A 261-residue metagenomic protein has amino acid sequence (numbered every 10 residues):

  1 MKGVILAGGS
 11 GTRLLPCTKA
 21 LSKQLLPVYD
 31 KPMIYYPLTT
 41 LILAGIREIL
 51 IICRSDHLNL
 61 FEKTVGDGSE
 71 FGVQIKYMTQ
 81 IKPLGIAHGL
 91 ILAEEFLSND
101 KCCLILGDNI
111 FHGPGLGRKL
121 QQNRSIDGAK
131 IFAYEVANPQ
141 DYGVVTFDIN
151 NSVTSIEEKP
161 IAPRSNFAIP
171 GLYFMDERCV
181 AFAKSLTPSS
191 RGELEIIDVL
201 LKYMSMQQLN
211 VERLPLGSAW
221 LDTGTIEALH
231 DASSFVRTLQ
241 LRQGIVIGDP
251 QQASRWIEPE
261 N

Functional and structural regions predicted by a protein language model:
M1, Q121-Q122, V136-A137, I149-S155 (+3 more regions): Left-handed beta-helix
K2-I5, R13-P16, L26-P27, K31-L106 (+2 more regions): Conserved N-terminal catalytic core of the sugar/cofactor nucleotidyltransferase
L25, V145-F147: A structural signal for short hydrophobic beta-strand segments in well-ordered beta-sheet cores
P27, Y173-F174: Short aromatic/basic micro-patch
L43, F96-N99, I126, P139 (+1 more regions): Alpha-helix termination/capping residues and helix-transition junctions
G66-G72, F147, K202-M204: Short, conserved catalytic or adaptor-binding loops enriched in Gly and charged residues
G113-D141: Conserved donor-nucleotide/metal-binding helix-loop-beta segment in metal-dependent transferases, i.e., the alpha-helix
